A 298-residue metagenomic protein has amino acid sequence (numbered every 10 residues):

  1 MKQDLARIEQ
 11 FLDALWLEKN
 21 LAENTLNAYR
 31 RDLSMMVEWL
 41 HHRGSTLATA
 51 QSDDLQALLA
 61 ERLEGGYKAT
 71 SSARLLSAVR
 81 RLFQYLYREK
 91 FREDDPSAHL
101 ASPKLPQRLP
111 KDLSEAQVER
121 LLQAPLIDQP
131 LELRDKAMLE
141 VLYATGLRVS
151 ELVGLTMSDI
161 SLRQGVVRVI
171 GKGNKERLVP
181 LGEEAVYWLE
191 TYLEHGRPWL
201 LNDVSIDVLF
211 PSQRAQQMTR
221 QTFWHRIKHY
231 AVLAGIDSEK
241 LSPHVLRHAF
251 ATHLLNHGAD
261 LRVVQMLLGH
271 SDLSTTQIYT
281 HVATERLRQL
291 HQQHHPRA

Functional and structural regions predicted by a protein language model:
M1-A298: Conserved catalytic core of the tyrosine transesterase superfamily
